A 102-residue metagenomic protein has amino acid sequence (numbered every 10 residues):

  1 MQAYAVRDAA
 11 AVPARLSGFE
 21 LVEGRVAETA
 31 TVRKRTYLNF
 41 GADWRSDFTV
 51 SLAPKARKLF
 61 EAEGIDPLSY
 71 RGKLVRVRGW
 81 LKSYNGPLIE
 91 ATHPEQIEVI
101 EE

Functional and structural regions predicted by a protein language model:
M1-E102: OB-fold single-stranded nucleic acid-binding module
